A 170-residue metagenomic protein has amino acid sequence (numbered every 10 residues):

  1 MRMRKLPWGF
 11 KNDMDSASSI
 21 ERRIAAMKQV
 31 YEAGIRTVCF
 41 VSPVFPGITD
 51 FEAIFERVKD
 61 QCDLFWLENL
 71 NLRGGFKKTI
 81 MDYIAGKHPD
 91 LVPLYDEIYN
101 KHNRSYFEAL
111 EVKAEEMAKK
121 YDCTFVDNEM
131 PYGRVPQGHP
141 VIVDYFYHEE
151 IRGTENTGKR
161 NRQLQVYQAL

Functional and structural regions predicted by a protein language model:
M1-A109, K113: Conserved AdoMet/S-adenosylmethionine-binding subsite of the radical SAM
K77-L170: C-terminal accessory extensions appended to soluble enzyme cores
